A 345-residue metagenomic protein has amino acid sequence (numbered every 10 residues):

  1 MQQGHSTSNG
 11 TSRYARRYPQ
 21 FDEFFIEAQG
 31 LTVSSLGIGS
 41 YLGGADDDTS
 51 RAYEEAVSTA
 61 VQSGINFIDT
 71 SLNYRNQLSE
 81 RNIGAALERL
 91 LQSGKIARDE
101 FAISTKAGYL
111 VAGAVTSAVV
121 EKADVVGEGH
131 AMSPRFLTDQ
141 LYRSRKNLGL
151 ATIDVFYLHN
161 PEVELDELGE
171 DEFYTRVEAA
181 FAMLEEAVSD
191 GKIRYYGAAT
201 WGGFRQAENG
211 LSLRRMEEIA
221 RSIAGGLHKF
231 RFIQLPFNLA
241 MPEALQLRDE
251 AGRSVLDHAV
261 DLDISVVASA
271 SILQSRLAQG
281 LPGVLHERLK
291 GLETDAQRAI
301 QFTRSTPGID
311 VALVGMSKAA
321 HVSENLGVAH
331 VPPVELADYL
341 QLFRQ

Functional and structural regions predicted by a protein language model:
M1-G113, A118-V119, A151, T175-S189 (+2 more regions): N-terminal binding-site loop/beta-alpha segment at the start of enzyme catalytic domains that lines or forms
Q3-F25, N76, Y142, N160-Q345: Beta/alpha (TIM)-barrel catalytic core signal, keyed to glycine-rich beta->alpha loops juxtaposed to Asp/Glu that bind
S35, F67, T152-V155, Y195 (+2 more regions): Residues at the N-termini of beta-strands
L36-I38, I103, S144, I153 (+2 more regions): Structural signal for hydrophobic
G39-R51, K122-T138, D166-F173, V284-E293: Active-site mouth loops of central-metabolism enzymes
D47-V61, H130-N147, L211-S222, D295-F302: Short, acidic/polar
A114-Y157, V163: Active-site gating/metal-coordination segments in enzymes
